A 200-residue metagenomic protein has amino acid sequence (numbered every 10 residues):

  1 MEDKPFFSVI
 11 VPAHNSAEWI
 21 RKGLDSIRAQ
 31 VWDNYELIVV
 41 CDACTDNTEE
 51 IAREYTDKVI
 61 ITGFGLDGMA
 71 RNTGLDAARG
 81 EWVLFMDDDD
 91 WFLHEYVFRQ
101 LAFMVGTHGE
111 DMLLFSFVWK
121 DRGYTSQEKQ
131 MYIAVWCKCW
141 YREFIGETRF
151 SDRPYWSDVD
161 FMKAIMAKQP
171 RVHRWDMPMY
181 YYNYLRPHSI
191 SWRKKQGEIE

Functional and structural regions predicted by a protein language model:
P5-S8, S26, E36, D160: Cell-envelope/extracellular polymer assembly enzymes that use nucleotide-activated donors
N15-A29: Short, well-formed alpha-helical segments that are part of the catalytic scaffolds of diverse glycosyltransferases
E18-R21, D46-E54: Acidic helix N-cap motif at the loop->helix transition within catalytic regions of sugar-transfer enzymes
S26, D33, C41-E50, D87 (+1 more regions): A conserved acidic beta->alpha catalytic loop
T62-A78: Glycine-rich, basic loop-to-helix element that forms the pyrophosphate-binding segment of sugar-nucleotide handling
V83: Short aromatic/hydrophobic "clamp" motif used to bind/position activated sugar donors
W91, E95-T125: Conserved donor NDP-sugar-binding/catalytic core segment of glycosyltransferases
T125-E198: Conserved nucleotide-sugar donor-binding catalytic segment
